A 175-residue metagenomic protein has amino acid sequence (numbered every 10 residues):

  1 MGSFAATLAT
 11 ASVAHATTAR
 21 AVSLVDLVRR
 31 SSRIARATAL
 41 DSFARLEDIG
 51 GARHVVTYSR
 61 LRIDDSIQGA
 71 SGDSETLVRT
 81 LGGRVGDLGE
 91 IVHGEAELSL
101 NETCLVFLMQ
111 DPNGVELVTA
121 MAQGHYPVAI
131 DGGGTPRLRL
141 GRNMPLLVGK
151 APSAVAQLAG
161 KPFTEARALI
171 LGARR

Functional and structural regions predicted by a protein language model:
F4-R175: Transition segments tied to proteolytic processing and entry into folded domains
